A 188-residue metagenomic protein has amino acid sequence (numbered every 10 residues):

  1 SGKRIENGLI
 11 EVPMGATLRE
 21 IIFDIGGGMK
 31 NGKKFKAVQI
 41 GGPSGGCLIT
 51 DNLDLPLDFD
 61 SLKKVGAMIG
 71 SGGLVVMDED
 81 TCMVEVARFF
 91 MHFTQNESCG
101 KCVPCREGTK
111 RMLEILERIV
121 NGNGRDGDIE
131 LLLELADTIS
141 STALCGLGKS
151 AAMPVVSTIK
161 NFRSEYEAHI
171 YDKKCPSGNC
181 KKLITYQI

Functional and structural regions predicted by a protein language model:
S1-I188: Redox cofactor-anchoring modules in respiratory/redox and cofactor-processing assemblies
